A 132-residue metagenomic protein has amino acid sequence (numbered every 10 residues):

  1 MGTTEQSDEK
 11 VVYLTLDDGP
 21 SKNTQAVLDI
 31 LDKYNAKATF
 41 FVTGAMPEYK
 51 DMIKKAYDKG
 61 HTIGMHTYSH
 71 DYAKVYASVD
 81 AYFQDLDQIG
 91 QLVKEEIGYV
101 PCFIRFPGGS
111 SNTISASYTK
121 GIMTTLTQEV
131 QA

Functional and structural regions predicted by a protein language model:
M1-Y82, Q88-L92, I97-P101: Active-site beta->alpha N-cap acidic-glycine motif
Y49, R105-S111: Acidic helix-start/capping segments at beta-turn-to-alpha-helix junctions
M52-I53, S115-T119: Short aromatic-enriched loop/helix-cap "lid" or pocket-rim segments at secondary-structure transitions that line
Y72, S111-S115: Short catalytic/ligand-binding loop motif for oxyanion handling, primarily in non-cytosolic enzymes, centered on
V79-Q84, K120, T124: Non-membrane alpha-helical structural segments and their capping/turn regions in soluble enzymes
D87, Q91, Q128-Q131: A broadly conserved amphipathic alpha-helix scaffold signal in soluble, globular proteins
Y118-A132: His/Asp/Glu-enriched short active-site or ligand-binding loop at hydrolase and phosphoryl-transfer sites
